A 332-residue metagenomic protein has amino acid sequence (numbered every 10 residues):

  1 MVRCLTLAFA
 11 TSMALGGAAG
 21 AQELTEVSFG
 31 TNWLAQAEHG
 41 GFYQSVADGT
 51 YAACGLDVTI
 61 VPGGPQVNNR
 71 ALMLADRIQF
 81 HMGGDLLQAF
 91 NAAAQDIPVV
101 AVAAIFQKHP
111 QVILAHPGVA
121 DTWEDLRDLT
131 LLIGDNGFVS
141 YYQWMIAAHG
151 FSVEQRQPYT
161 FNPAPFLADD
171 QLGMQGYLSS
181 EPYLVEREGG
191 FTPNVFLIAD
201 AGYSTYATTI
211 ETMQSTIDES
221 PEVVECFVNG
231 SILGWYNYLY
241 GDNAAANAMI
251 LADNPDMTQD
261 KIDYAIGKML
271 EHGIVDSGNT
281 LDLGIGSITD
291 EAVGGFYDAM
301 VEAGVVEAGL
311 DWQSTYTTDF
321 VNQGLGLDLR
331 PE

Functional and structural regions predicted by a protein language model:
M1-T6: Bacterial N-terminal signal peptides that target proteins for export
L7-M13: Hydrophobic helical h-region of N-terminal Sec-dependent signal peptides in bacterial secretory/periplasmic proteins
L15-A21: Sec/Tat signal peptide C-region and signal peptidase I cleavage site
Q22-Y159, P163-S179, F196, S204: Short, glycine-/small- and polar/acidic-enriched structural segments that line small-molecule recognition paths
S45-G49, C54, L72, D76 (+9 more regions): Structured segments of extracytoplasmic/periplasmic soluble domains in secreted or envelope-associated proteins
L87, F161-T258: Pocket-lining segment of extracytoplasmic ligand-binding domains
S220-V305: Secondary-structure end/capping motifs
D290-E332: Conserved C-terminal helix/tail region of periplasmic/extracytoplasmic solute-binding proteins
